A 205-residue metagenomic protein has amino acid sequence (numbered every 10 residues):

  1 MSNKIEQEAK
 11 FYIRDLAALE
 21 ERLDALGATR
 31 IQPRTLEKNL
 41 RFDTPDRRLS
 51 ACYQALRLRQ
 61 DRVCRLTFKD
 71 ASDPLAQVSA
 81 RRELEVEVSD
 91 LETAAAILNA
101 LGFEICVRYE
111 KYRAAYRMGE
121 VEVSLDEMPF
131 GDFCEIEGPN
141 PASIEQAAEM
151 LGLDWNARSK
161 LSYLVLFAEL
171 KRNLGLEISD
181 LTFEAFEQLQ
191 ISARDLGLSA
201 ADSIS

Functional and structural regions predicted by a protein language model:
M1-E122, L153-S205: N-terminal strand-loop-strand beta-hairpin
D15-L19, D132, S143: Short phosphate-engaging motifs
D70, P129, N140, L151: A short beta-strand motif that forms part of the nucleic acid-binding face of small beta-barrel RNA-binding folds
S72-L75, G131, A142-S143: Short, surface-exposed beta-strand-loop junctions and turns on beta-sheet-rich folds
E122-G131, P139: A contiguous pocket-lining binding segment that forms or flanks enzyme active sites
P141-S159: A hydrophobic, small-residue-rich beta->alpha segment in the mid-to-C-terminal subdomain of diverse proteins
